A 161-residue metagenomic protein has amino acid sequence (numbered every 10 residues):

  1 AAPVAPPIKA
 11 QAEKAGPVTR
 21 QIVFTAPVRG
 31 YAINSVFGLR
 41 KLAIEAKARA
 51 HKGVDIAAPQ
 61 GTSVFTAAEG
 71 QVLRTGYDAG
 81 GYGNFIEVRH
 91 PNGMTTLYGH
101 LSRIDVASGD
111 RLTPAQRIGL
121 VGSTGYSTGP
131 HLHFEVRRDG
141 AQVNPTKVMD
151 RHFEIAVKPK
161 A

Functional and structural regions predicted by a protein language model:
A1-G30, K160: Non-catalytic extracellular/periplasmic "stalk" and linker regions immediately N-terminal to catalytic or recognition
I22-K160: Catalytic cores of peptidoglycan-degrading enzymes
